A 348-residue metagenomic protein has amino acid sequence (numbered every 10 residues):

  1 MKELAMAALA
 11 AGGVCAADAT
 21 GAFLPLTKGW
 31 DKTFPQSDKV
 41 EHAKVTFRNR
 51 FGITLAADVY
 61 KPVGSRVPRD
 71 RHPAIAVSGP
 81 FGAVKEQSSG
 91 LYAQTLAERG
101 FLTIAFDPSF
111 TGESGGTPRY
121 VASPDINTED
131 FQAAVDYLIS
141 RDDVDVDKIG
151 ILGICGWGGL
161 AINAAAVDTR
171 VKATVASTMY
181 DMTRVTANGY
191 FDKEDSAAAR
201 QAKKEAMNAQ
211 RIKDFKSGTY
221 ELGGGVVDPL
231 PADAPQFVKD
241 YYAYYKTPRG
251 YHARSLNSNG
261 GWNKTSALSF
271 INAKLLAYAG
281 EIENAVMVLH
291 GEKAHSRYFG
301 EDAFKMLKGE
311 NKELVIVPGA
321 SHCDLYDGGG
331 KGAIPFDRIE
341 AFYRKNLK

Functional and structural regions predicted by a protein language model:
F23-D70: N-terminal cap/lid segment of alpha/beta-hydrolase-fold proteins
R71, G82-Q94, P108, G300: The serine-hydrolase catalytic nucleophile loop
T95-G115: Conserved alpha/beta-hydrolase
V121-D142: Alpha/beta-hydrolase active-site loop
D143-C155: Alpha/beta-hydrolase fold nucleophile elbow
I162-T247: Alpha/beta-hydrolase-fold enzymes
I282, V288-H290: Short beta-strand/loop motif that positions the catalytic acidic residue of the alpha/beta-hydrolase fold
A320-A333: Catalytic histidine-centered segment of alpha/beta-hydrolase-like enzymes
